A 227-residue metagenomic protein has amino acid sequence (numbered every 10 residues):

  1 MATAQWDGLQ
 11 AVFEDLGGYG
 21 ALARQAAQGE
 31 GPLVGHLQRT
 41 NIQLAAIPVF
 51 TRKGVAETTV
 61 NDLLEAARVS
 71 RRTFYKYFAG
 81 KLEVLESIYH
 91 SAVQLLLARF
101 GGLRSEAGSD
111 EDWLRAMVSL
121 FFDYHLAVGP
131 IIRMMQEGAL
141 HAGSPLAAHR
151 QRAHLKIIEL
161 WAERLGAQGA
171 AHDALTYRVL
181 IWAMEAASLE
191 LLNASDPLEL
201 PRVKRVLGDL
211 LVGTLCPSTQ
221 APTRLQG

Functional and structural regions predicted by a protein language model:
M1-L37, T219-G227: N-terminal intrinsically disordered/low-complexity leader segments
V34-A46, L63, I88-L96: Generic hydrophobic, amphipathic alpha-helix propensity
N41, V49-E83, S87: Helix-turn-helix
T59, R133-Q136, L200, P222-R224: Short, hydrophobic secondary-structure boundary micro-motifs
S87, G101-A127, L180, K204: Hydrophobic alpha-helical connector segments
Y124, E163, L180-L200, L211-R224: Amphipathic C-terminal alpha-helical segment
A127-E159, N193, P197: Short secondary-structure transition hinges
S144-A167, A174-W182, A186, P201-R205 (+1 more regions): Amphipathic alpha-helical packing segments from all-alpha helical-bundle domains
